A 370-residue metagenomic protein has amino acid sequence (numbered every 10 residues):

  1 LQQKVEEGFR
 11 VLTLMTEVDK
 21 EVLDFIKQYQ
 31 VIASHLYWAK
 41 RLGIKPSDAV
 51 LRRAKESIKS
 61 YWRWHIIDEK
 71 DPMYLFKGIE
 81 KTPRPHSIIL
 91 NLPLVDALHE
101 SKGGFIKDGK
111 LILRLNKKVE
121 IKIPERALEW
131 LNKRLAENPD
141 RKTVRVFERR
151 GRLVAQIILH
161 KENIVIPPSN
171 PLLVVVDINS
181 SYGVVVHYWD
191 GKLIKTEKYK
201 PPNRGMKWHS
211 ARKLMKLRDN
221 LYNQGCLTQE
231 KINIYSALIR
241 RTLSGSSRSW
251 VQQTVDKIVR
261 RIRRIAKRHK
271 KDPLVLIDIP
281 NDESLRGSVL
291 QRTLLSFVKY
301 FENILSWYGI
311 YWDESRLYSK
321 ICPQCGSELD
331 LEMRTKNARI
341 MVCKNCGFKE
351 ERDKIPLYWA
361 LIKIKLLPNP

Functional and structural regions predicted by a protein language model:
Q2-I66: A contiguous, well-ordered beta/alpha segment that forms the leading edge of an enzyme domain
Q3-T16, F25-Y29, A155-P370: Positively charged, helix-rich recognition surfaces that bind polyanionic ligands
E17-E21, V95-A97, N116-K118, R126 (+4 more regions): Generic structural motif
D19-E21, K70, L131, L135-P139 (+2 more regions): Exposed regions on extracellular, virion, or secretory-pathway luminal proteins
E21, K70-M73, P93, K118 (+4 more regions): Intrinsic disorder/low-complexity detector
S34, I58-S60, R126, R204 (+2 more regions): Acidic, low-complexity intrinsically disordered regions
L36, M73, E302: Short glycine-/small-residue-rich flexible loop motifs, especially phosphate/cofactor-binding loops
R41-R152, L295: Acidic carboxylate diad motif detector
